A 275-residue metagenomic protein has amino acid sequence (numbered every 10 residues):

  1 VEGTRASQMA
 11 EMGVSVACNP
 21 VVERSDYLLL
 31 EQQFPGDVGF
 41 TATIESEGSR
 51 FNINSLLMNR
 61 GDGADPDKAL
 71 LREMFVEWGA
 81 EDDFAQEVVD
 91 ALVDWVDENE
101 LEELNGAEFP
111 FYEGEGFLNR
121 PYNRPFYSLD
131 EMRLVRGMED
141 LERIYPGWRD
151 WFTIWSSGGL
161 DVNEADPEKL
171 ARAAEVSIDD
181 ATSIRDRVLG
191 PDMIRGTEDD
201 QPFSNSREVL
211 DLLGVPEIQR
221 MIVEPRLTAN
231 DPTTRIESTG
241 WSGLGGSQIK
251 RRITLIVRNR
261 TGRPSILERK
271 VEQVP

Functional and structural regions predicted by a protein language model:
V1-P275: Compositionally biased linear targeting/interaction segments
